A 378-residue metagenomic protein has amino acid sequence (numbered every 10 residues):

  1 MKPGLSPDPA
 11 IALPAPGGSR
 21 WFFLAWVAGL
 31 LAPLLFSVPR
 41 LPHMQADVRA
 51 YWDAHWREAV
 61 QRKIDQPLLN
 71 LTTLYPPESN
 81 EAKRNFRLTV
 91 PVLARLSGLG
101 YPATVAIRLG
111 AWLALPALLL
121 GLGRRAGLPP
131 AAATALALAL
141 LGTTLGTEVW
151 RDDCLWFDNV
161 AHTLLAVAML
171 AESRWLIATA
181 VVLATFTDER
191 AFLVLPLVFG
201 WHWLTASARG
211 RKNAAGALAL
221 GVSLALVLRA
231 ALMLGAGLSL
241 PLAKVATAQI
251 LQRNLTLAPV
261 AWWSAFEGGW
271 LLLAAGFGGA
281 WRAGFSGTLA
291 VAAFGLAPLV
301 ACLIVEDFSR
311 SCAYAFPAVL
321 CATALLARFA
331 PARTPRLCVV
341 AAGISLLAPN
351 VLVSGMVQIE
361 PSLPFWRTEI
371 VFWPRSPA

Functional and structural regions predicted by a protein language model:
M1-P39, C338: Start-transfer (signal-anchor) and selected internal transmembrane alpha helices of multi-pass inner/ER membrane
S37, P196, G200, G210-A297: Membrane-lumen/periplasm interface segments of specific transmembrane helices in polyprenyl phosphate-linked
N70-L99: Short hydrophobic/aromatic helix or loop-helix immediately within or flanking a transmembrane segment in polytopic
A82, A103-G110, T144-F157, L183-A184 (+2 more regions): Membrane-embedded glycan-lipid processing machinery
L88-P91, Y101, T134-T163, F186: Aromatic- and kink-enriched transmembrane "portal" helix at the membrane-lumen/periplasm boundary that abuts
A106-L128: Transmembrane-helix motifs of polytopic, lipid-linked glycan transferases
L165-V167, W175-R190, V194-W201, S223 (+1 more regions): Membrane-interface alpha helices of multi-pass inner-membrane proteins
L273-A330: Membrane-water interface signatures at transmembrane helix termini and the short loops that connect adjacent helices
